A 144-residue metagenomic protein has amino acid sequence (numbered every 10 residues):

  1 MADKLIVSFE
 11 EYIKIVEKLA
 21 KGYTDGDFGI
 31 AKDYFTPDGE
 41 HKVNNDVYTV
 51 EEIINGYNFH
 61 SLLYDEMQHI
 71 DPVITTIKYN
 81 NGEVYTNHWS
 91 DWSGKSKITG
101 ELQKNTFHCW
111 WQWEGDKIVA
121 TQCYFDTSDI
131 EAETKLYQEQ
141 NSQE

Functional and structural regions predicted by a protein language model:
M1-F28, D33, N141-E144: Short, low-complexity N-terminal intrinsically disordered segments enriched in polar/charged residues
E11, F28-Y79, V84: A solvent-exposed, acidic/Ser-Thr-rich amphipathic alpha-helical stretch
L19, A31, Y79-K97, F107: Conserved N-terminal glycine/acidic-rich loop preference
L19, I30-K32, G39, I53 (+3 more regions): Hydrophobic pocket/interface hotspot
D46-Y48, S93-K95, F125-S128: Solvent-exposed loop/turn segments at secondary-structure junctions within structured extracellular/periplasmic domains
W89-I118, Q122: Exposed beta-sheet edge and beta->alpha loop/turn motif
A120-E144: Low-complexity, intrinsically disordered terminal/linker segments enriched in charged and Gly/Pro repeats
